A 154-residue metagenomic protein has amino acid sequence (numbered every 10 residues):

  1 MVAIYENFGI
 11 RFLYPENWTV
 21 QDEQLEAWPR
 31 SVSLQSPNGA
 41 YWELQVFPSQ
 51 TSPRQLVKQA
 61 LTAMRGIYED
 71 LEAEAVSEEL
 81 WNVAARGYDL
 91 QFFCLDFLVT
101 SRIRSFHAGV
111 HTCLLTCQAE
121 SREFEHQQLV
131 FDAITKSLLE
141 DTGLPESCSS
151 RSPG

Functional and structural regions predicted by a protein language model:
V2-T62: Secretory pathway targeting signatures of secreted, lumenal, and periplasmic proteins
A3-I4, N17-Q24, R65-L80, D141: Short secondary-structure junctions
E16-N17, P37-G39, V83, F106-T112: Short, solvent-exposed coil/turn segments at beta-strand boundaries
W18, Y68, C113-G154: Surface-exposed amphipathic alpha-helical segments
Q21, P53, F97-V99, F124-H126: Intrinsically disordered, low-complexity acidic/polar segments
A27-W42, A108, C117, C148-G154: Short, charge- and proline-biased low-complexity linear segments that act as flexible interaction/docking motifs
A60-G109, D132, R151-G154: Signature of long, low-cysteine stretches enriched in small and polar/charged residues
